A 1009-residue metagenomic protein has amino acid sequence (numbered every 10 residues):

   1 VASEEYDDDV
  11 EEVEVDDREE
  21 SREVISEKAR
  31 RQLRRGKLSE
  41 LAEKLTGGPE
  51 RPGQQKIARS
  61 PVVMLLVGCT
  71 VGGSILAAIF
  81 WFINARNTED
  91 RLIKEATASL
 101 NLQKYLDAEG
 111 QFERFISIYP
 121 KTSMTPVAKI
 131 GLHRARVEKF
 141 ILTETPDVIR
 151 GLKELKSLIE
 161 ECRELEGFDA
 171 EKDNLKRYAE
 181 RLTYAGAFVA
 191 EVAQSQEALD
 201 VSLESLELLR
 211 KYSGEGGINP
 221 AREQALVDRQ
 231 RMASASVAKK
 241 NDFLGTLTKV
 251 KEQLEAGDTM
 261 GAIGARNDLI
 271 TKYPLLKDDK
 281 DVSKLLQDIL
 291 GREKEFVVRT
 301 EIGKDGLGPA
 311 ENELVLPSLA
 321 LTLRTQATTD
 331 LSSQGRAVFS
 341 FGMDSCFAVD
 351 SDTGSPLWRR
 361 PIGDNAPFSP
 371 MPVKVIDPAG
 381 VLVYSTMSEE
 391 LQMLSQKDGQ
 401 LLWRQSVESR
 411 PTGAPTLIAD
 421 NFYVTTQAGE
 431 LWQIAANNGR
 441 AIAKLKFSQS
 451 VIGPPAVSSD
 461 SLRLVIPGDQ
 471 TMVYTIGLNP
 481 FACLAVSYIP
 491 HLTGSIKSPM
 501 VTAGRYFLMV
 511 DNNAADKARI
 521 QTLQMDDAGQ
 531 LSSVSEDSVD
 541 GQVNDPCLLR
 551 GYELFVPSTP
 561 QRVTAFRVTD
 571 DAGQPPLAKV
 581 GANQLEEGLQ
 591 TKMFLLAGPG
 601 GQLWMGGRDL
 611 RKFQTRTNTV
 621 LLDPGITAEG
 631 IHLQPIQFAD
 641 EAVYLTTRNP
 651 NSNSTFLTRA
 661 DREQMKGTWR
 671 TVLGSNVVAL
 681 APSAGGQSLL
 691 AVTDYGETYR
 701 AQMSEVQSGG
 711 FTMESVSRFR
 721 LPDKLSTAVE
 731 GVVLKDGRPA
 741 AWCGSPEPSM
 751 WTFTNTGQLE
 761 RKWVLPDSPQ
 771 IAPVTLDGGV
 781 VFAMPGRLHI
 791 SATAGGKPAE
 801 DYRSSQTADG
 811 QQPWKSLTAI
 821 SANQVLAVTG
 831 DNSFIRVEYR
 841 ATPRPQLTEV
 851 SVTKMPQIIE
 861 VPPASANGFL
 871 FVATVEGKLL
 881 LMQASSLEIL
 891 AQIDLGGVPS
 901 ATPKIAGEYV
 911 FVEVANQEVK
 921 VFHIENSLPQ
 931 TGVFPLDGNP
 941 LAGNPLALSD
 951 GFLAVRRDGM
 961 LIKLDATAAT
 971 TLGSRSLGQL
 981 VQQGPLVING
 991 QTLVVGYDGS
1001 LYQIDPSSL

Functional and structural regions predicted by a protein language model:
A2-G53: N-terminal intrinsically disordered, acidic low-complexity segments at the extreme N-terminus
E50-D90: Membrane-anchoring helices that localize proteins to membranes
G68, I83, F115-V127, L142 (+4 more regions): Short solvent-exposed coil/turn linkers within tandem alpha-helical repeat scaffolds
D90-I118, I141-P146, E191-V192, G245-G261: Alpha-helical segment of the N-proximal tetratricopeptide repeat
K284, I289-E295, T322-C346, D364-Q392 (+15 more regions): Repeat-blade elements of multi-bladed beta-propeller folds
Q287-T329, G335-A337, S345, D350 (+18 more regions): Aromatic (tryptophan-biased) beta-strands that constitute blades/sheets of beta-rich domains
D350, S395, A435, I476-G477 (+12 more regions): Structural recognition of the beta-propeller blade-terminating site
